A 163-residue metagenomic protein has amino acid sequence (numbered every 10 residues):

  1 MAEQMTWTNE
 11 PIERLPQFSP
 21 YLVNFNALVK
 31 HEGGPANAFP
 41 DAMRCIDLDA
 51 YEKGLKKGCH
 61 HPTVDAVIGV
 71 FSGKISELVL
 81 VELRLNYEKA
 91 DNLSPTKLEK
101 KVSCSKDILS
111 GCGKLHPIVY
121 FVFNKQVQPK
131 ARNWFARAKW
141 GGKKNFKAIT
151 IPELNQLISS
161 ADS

Functional and structural regions predicted by a protein language model:
M1-H60, V70-F71: Acidic-basic catalytic patches of nuclease active cores, encompassing PD-(D/E)XK and other metal-cofactor nuclease
Q4-N9, P117-S163: Domain-level recognition of nuclease-like catalytic cores that cleave nucleotide substrates
P62-V64: Short beta-strand or tight-loop elements that sit immediately N-terminal to catalytic metal-binding acidic residues
A66-I68, S76-E88, S105: Conserved catalytic cores of phosphodiester-cleaving nucleases, focusing on short active-site segments
G69-K74, K125-V127: Short, flexible beta-strand-to-coil junctions
N86-W140: Catalytic cores of nucleic-acid endonucleases
